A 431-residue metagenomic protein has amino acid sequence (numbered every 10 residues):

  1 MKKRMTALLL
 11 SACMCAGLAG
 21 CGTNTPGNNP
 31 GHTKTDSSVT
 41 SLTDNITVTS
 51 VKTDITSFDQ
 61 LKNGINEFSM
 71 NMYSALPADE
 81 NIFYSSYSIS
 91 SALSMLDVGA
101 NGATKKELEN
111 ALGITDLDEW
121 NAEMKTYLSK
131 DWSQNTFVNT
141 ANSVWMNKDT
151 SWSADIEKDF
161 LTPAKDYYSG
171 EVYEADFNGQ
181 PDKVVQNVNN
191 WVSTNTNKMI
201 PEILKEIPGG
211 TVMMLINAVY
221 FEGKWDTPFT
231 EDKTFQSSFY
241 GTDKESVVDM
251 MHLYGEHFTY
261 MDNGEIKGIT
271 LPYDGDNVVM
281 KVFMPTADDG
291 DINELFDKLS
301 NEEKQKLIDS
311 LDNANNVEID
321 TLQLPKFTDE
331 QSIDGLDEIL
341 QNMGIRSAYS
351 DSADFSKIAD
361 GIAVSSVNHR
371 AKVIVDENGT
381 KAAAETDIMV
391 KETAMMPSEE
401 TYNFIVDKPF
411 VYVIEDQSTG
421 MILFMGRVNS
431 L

Functional and structural regions predicted by a protein language model:
M5-F177, V428: Detector for small/aliphatic-rich hydrophobic stretches
L8, T33-I46, G361, V367-H369 (+5 more regions): Non-catalytic interaction/Regulatory regions outside core domains
T33-S38, D79-E80, L117, N121-T286 (+2 more regions): Non-catalytic, conformational "gating/processing" segments within enzyme and secreted inhibitor domains
S86-S90, G209-M213, T419: Short alpha-helical patches at coil-to-helix transitions and adjacent helical residues in well-structured domains
G102-L108, D289-I292, Q331-I333, A383 (+1 more regions): Extracytoplasmic/secreted cell-surface and envelope-processing proteins
L215, E265-F283, P397-L431: Extended hydrophobic
